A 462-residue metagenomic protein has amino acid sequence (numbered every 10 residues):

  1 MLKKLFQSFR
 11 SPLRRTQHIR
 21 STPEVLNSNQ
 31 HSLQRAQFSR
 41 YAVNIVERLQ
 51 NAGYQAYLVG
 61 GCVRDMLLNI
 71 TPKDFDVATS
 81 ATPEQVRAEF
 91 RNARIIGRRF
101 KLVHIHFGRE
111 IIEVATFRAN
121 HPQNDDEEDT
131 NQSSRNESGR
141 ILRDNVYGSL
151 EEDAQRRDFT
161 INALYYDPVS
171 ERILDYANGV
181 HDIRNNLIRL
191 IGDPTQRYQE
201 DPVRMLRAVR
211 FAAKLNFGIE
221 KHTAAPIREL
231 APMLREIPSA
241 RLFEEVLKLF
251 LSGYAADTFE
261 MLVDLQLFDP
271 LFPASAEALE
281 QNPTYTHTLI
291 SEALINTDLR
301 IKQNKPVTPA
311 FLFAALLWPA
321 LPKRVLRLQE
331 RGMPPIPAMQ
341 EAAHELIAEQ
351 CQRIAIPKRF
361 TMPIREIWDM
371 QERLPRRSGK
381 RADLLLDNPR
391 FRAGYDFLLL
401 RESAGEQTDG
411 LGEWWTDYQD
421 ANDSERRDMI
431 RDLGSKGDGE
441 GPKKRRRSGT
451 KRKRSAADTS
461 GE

Functional and structural regions predicted by a protein language model:
M1-E462: Catalytic cores of the polymerase beta-like nucleotidyltransferase superfamily and closely associated nucleotide
